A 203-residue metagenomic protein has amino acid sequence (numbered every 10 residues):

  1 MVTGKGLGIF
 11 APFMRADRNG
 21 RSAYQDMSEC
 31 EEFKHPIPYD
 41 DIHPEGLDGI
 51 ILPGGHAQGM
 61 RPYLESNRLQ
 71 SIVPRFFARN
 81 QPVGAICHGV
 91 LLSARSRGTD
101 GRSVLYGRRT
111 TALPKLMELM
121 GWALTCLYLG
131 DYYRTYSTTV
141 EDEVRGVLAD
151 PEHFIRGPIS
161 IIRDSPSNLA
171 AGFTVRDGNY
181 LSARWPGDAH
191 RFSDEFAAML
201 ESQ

Functional and structural regions predicted by a protein language model:
M1-R79, L92-Q203: Extended, subdomain-level signal for the structured scaffold at the beginning of enzyme domains
C87-G89: Catalytic nucleophile serine of serine hydrolases, specifically the conserved "nucleophile elbow" pentapeptide
